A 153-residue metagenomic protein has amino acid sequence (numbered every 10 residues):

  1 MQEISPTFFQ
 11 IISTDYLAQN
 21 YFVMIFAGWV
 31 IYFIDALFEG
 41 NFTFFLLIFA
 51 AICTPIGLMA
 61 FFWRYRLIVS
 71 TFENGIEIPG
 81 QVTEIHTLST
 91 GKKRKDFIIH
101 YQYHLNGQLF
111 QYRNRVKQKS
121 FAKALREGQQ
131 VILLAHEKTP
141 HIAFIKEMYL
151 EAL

Functional and structural regions predicted by a protein language model:
M1-F72, E151-L153: Alpha-helical transmembrane spans
E73-S89: Structural detector for short beta-strands of small beta-barrel domains
I76-I78, F97, V131: Hydrophobic core residues within well-ordered beta-strands of beta-rich domains
V82, Y103-L105, E137: Hydrophobic beta-strand positions in extracellular immunoglobulin-like domains
L88-Q102: Short aromatic-glycine-enriched beta-strand elements
L105-K119: Disulfide-stabilized netrin-like
V116-L153: A membrane-cytosol interface segment of integral membrane proteins
